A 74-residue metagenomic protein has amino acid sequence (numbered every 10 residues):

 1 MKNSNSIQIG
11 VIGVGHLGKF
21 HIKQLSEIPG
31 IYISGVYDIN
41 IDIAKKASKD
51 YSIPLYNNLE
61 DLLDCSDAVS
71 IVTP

Functional and structural regions predicted by a protein language model:
M1-Y51: N-terminal Rossmann-like dinucleotide-binding module
H21, P54-P74: Beta-loop-alpha module in the N-terminal Rossmann-like domain of NAD(P)-dependent dehydrogenases, especially those
